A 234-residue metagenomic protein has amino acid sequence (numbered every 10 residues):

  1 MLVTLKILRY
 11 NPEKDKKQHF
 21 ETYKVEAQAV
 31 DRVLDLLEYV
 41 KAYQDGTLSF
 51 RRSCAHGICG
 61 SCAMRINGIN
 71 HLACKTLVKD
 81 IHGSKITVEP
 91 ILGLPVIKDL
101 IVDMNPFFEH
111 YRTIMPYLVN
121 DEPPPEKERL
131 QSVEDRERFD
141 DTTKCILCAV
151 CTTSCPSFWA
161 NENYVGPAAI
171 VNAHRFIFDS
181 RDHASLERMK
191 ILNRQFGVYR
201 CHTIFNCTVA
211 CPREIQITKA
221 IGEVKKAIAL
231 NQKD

Functional and structural regions predicted by a protein language model:
M1-T22: Eukaryote-biased recognition of intrinsically disordered, low-complexity regulatory segments
F20-R32: Short, contiguous acidic and Ser/Thr-rich linear segments
E26, R65-G68: Short strand-turn-strand beta-turns centered on an Asx-Gly dipeptide
D31-Y43, E89-D234: Ferredoxin-type iron-sulfur electron-transfer modules in oxidoreductases and energy-metabolism complexes
D45-R51: Active-site phosphate-binding and catalytic loops of NTP-dependent enzymes
R51-R52, S61-R65: DNA-contacting interfaces and partner/effector-binding or oligomerization modules in DNA-centric proteins
A55-G57: Beta-rich nucleic-acid/ligand-interaction surfaces
